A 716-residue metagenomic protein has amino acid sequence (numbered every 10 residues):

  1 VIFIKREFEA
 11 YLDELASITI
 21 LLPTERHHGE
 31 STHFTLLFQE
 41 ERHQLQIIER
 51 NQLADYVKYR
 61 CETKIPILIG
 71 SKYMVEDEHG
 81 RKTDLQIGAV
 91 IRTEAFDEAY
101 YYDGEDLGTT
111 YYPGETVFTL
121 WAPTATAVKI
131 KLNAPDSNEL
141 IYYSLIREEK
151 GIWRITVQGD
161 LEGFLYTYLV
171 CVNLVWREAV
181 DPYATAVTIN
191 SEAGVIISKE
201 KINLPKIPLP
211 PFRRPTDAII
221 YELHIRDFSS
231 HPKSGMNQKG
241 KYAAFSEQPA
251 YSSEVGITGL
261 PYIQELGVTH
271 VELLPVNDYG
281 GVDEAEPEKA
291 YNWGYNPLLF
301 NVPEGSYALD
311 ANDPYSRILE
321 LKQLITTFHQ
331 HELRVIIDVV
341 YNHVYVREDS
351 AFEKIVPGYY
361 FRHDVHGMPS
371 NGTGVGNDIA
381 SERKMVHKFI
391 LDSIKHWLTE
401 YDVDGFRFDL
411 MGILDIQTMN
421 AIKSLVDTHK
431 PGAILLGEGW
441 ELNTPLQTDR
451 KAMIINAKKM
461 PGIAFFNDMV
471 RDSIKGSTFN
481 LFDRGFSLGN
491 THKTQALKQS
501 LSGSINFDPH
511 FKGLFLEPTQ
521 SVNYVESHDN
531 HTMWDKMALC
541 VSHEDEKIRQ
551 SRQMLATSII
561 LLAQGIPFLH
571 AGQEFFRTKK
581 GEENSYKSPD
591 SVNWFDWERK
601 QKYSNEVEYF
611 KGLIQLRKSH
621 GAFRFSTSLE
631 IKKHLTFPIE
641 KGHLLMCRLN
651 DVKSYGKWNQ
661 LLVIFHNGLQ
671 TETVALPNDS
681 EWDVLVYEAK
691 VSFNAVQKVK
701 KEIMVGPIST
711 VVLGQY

Functional and structural regions predicted by a protein language model:
I2-E14, N51-V117, E139-L140, E148-E247: The feature marks proteins involved in alpha-glucan
L22-S31, W121-A127, G668-L669, D679-S680: Short proline/glycine-enriched turn/loop motifs at strand-loop junctions of beta-rich domains
E25-H43, V128-N133, L140: Short, surface-exposed alpha-helix to beta-strand junction/turn motifs within ectodomains of secreted and cell-envelope
L120, Y168, L223, I263 (+10 more regions): Conserved, mostly hydrophobic/aromatic
A122, E162-Y166, V696-Y716: C-terminal beta-strand-rich structural cap/linker in extracellular carbohydrate-active enzymes
N190-I197, K201, K423-F576, K580-Y586 (+4 more regions): Conserved alpha/beta catalytic core and glycan-binding cleft of carbohydrate-active enzymes
R226-Y401, M411-L414, T418-K430, I434: Substrate-binding/active-site clefts of carbohydrate-active enzymes
F507-D508, G565, L569-E582, V592-L661: Glycan-recognition and catalytic regions of carbohydrate-active enzymes
